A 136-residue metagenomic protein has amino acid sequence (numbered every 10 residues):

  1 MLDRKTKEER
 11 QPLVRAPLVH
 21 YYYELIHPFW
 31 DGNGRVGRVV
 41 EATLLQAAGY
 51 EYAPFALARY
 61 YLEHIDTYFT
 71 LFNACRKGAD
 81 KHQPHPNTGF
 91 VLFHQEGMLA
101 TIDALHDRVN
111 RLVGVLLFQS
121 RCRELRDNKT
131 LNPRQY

Functional and structural regions predicted by a protein language model:
M1-V109: Phosphate/pyrophosphate-binding active-site loops
M98-P133: Conserved alpha/beta core segments of nucleic-acid transaction machinery
